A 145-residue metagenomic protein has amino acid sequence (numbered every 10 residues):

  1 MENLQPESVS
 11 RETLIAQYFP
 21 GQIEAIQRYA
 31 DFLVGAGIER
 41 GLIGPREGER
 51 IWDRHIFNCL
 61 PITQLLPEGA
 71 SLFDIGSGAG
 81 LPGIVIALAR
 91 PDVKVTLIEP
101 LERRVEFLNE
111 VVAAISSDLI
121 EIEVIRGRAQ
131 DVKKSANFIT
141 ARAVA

Functional and structural regions predicted by a protein language model:
M1-G69, F73, R103-E106, E110-D118: Class I SAM-dependent transferase core
L60-A141: Conserved SAM/SAH cofactor-binding pocket of Class I
V144-A145: Short beta->alpha connector loops
